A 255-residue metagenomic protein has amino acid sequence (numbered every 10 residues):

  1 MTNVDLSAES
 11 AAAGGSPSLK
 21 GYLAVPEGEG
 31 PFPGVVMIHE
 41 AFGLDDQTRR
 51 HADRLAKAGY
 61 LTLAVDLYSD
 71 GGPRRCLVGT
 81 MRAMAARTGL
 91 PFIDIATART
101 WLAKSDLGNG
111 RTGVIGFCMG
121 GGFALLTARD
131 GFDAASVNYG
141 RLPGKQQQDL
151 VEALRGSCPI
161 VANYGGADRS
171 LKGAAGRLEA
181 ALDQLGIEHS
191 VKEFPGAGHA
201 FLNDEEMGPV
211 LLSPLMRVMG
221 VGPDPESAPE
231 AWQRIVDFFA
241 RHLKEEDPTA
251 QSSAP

Functional and structural regions predicted by a protein language model:
N3-L107, D204-V221: Serine-hydrolase catalytic machinery in alpha/beta-hydrolase-like enzymes
H51, D149, K172-L182: Short alpha-helix in the alpha/beta-hydrolase fold that links the catalytic acid
Y60, L67, G140, F194-G196: Active-site loop/turn elements of alpha/beta-hydrolase fold enzymes, especially the short glycine-/histidine-rich
I95-R155: Primarily recognizes the serine-hydrolase "nucleophile elbow" in alpha/beta-hydrolase and SGNH/GDSL folds
F132, L154-I160, L185-E188: Short, proline-enriched alpha-helix->beta-strand connector loops that line the catalytic pocket of alpha/beta-hydrolase
G156, A162-Y164, F194: Short beta-strand/loop motif that positions the catalytic acidic residue of the alpha/beta-hydrolase fold
G166-K172, H199-A200: Acidic catalytic loop of the alpha/beta-hydrolase fold
E188-P255: C-terminal catalytic histidine-bearing segment of alpha/beta-hydrolase fold enzymes
